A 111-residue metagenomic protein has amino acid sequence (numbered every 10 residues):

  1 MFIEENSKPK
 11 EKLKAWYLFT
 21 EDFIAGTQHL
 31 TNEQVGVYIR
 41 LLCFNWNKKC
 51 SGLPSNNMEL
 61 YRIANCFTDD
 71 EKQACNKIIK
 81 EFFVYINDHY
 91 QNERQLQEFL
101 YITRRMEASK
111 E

Functional and structural regions predicted by a protein language model:
M1-D22, P54-E111: Winged-helix/helix-turn-helix nucleic-acid-interaction surface
E21-H29: Short, mixed-charge amphipathic alpha-helical segments
Q28, N32-L53: Short helix->loop/beta-hairpin flanking segments within DNA-binding domains
